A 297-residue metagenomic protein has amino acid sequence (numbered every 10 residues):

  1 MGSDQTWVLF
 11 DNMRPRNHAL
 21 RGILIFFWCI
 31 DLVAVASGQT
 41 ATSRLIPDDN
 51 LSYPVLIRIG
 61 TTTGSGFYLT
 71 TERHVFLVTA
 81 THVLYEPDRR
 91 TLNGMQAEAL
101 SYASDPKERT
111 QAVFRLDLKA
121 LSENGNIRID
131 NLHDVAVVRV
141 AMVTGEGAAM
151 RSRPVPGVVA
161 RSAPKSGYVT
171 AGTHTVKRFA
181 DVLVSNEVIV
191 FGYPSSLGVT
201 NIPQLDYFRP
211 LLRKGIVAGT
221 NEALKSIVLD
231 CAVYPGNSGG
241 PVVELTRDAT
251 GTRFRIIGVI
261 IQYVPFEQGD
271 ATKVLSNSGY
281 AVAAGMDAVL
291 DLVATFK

Functional and structural regions predicted by a protein language model:
M1-L20: N-terminal secretory signal peptides that target proteins for export/translocation
G22-A34: Bacterial N-terminal signal peptides
A36-T40: Boundary at the C-terminal end of the N-terminal hydrophobic targeting segment
S43, R253-K297: C-terminal cap/linker of serine protease catalytic domains
L45-Q111, D117, A141-V143, F179 (+4 more regions): Catalytic histidine site
G66, V75, T79, V138 (+6 more regions): Terminal peptide-recognition signature
A160-I202: Short glycine/Trp-rich loop-beta-loop segment that forms part of the substrate-binding cleft
L229-I260: Catalytic nucleophile loop of clan PA
